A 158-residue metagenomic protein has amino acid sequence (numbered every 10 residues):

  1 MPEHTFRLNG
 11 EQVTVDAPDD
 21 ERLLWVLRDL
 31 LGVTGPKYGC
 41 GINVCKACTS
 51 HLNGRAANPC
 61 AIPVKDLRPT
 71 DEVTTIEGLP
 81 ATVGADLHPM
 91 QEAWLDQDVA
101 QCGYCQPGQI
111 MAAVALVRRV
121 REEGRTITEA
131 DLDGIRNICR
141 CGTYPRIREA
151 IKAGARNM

Functional and structural regions predicted by a protein language model:
M1-M158: Signature of N-terminal electron-transfer/Fe-S-associated modules in redox systems
